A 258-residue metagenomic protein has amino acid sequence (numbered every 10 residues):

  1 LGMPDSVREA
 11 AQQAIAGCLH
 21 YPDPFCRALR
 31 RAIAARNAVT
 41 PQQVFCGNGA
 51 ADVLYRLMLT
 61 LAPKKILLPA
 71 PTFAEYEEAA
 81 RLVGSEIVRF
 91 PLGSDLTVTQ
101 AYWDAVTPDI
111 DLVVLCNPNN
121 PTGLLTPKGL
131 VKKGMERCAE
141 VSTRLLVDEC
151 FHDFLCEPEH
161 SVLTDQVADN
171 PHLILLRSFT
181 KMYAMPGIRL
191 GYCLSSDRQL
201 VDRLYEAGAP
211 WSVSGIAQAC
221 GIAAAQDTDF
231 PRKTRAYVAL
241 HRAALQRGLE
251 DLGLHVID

Functional and structural regions predicted by a protein language model:
L1, A50-A51, F73, N117-T122 (+2 more regions): Short glycine-rich anion-binding loops that position phosphate/pyrophosphate groups of nucleotides and phosphorylated
L1-G49, R56: N-terminal small-domain helix-loop-helix segment of the aminotransferase-like
S6-V7, F25, H172-H255: PLP-dependent aminotransferase class I/II
R27, L59-C116: PLP-dependent aminotransferase-like
T40-V44, K65, E149, P171-H172: Short acidic capping loops at alpha-helix termini that bridge into adjacent secondary structure
R81, T97-D109, P121-L145, E149-M182: Active-site pre-lysine segment of PLP-dependent enzymes
V88-P91, L112-N119, L145-E149, I257-D258: Short beta-strands and strand-loop turn motifs
